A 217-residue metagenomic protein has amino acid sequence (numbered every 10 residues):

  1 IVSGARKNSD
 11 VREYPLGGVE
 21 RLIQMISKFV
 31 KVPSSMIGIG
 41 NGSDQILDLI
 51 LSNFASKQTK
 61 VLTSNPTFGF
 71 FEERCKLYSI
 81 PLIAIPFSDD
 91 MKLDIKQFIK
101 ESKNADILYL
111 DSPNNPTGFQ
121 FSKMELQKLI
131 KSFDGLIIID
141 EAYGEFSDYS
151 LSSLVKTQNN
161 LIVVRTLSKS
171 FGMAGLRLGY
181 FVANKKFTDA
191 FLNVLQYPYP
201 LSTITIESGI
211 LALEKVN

Functional and structural regions predicted by a protein language model:
I1, S43-D44, F68, S112-P116 (+1 more regions): Short glycine-rich anion-binding loops that position phosphate/pyrophosphate groups of nucleotides and phosphorylated
I1-Q45, L49: N-terminal small-domain helix-loop-helix segment of the aminotransferase-like
G18, N160-N217: PLP-dependent aminotransferase class I/II
E20, N53-L110: PLP-dependent aminotransferase-like
M25, M124-S132, S153-T157: Catalytic-core regions built around general acid/base machinery
P33-I37, Q58-K60, E141, N159-N160: Short acidic capping loops at alpha-helix termini that bridge into adjacent secondary structure
D89-E145: Active-site phosphate-binding strand-loop segment of PLP-dependent enzymes
